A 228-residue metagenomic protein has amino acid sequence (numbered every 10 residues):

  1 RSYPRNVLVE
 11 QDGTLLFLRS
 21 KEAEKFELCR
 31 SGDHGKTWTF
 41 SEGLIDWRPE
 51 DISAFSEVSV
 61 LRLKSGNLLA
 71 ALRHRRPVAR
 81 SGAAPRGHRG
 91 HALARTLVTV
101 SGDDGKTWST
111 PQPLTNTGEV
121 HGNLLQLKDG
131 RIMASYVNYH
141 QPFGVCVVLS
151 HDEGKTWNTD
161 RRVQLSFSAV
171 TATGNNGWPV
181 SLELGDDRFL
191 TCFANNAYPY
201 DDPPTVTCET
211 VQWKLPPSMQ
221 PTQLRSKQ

Functional and structural regions predicted by a protein language model:
R1-Q228: Asp-box/BNR beta-propeller blade signature and adjacent active/binding-site loops in extracellular glycan-interacting
